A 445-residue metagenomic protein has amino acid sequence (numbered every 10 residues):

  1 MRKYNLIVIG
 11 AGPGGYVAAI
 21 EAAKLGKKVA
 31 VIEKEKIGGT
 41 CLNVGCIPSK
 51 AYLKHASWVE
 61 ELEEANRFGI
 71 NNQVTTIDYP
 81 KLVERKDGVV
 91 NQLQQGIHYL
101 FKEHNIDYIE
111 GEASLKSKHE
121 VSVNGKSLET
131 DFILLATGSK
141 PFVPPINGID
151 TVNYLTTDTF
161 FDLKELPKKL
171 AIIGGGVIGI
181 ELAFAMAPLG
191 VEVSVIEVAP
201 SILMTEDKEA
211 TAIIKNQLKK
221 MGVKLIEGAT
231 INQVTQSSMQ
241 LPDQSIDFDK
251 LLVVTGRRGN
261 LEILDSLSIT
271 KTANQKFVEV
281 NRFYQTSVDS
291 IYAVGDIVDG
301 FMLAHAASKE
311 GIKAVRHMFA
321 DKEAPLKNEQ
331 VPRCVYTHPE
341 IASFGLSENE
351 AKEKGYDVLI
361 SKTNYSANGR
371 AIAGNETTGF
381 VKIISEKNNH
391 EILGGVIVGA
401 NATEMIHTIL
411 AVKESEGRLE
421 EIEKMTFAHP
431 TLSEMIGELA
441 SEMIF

Functional and structural regions predicted by a protein language model:
R2-K3, E21, N43-V44, P48-S127 (+3 more regions): N-terminal Rossmann-like dinucleotide/flavin-binding domain of flavoprotein oxidoreductases that bind FAD/FMN
R2-Y4, N124-F132, P242-K250, S287: Core beta-strand elements of the Rossmann-like FAD/NAD(P) dinucleotide-binding domain in flavoenzyme oxidoreductases
I7-G14, E21-E35, T40, I47 (+5 more regions): Flexible, glycine-rich terminal cap/loop adjacent to redox cofactors in electron-transfer oxidoreductases
I7-I9, A113, L128-G138, I173 (+2 more regions): Short hydrophobic core segments
C46, T137-V191, I196, L225 (+2 more regions): Glycine-rich dinucleotide-binding loop and its adjacent helix/turn
G88-Q94, F161-D162, P167-A171, V177-Q236 (+3 more regions): Rossmann-like dinucleotide-binding cores of NAD(P)H-dependent redox enzymes
D107-E110, S114-S122, L189-R282: A Rossmann-like FAD-binding core segment of flavoenzymes
T151-L166, I246-A320: FAD-site-proximal beta/loop scaffold in flavoenzymes
